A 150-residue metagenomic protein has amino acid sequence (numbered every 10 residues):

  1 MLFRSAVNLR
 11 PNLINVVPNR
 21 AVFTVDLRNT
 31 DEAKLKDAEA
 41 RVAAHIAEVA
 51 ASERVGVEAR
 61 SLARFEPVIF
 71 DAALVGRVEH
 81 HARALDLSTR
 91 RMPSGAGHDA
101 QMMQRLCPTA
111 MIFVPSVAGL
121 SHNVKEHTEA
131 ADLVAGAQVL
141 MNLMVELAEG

Functional and structural regions predicted by a protein language model:
M1-L2: Short, small-residue-biased leader/transition segments that mark boundaries at the very start of proteins
L9, R28-E32, L62-E66, G119-A131: Short beta-alpha connecting loops at secondary-structure transitions that line or flank enzyme active sites
R10-N15: Short beta-strand/turn micro-motifs at beta-sheet edges
K34-A38: Solvent-exposed, non-transmembrane alpha-helical starts
E39-A44, V114-G150: His/Asp/Glu-rich mid-to-C-terminal helical/loop segments that flank catalytic regions of hydrolases
R41-E53, R77-L85, V139-L147: Generic non-transmembrane alpha-helical segments
G56, R60-P115: Active-site-adjacent substrate-binding region of metalloamidase/peptidase-like peptide-processing proteins
